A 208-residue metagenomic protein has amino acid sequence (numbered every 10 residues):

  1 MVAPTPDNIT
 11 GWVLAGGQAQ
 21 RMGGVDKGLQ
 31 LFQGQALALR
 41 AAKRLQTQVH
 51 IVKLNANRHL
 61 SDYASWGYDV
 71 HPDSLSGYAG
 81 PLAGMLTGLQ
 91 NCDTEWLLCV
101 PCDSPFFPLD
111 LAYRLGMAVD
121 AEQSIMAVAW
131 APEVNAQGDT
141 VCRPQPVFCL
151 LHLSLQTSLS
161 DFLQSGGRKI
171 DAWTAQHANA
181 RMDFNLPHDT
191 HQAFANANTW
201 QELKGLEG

Functional and structural regions predicted by a protein language model:
V2-A193, W200-E207: Nucleotide and nucleotide-moiety/phosphate-recognizing core
